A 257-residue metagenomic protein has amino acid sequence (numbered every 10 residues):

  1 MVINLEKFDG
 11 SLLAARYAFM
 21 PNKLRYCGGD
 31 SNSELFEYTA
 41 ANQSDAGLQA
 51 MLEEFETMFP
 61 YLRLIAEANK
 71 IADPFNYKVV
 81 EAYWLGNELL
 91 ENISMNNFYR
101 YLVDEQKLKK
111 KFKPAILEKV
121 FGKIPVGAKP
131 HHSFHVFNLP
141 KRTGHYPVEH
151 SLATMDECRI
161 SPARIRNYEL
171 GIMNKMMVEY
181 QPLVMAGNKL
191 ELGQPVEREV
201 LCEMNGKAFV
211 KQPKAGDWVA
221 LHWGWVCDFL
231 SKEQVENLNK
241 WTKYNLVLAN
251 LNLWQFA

Functional and structural regions predicted by a protein language model:
M1-L117: N-terminal, charged low-complexity regulatory/assembly segments
G86-D156: Anionic-ligand-binding alpha/beta catalytic cores of soluble enzymes and soluble regulatory domains that recognize
A153-G171, M176-E179: Structural detector for short beta-strands of small beta-barrel domains
N188-V210: Beta-strand/loop nucleic-acid-binding surfaces
Q212-K214: Short, well-ordered loop/turn sites that connect or cap secondary structure elements
G224-N237: Short, Lys/Arg- and Gly-enriched loop/turn segments at beta-strand edges
Q234-A257: Short peripheral tails and domain-boundary helices/loops at the edges of structured domains
